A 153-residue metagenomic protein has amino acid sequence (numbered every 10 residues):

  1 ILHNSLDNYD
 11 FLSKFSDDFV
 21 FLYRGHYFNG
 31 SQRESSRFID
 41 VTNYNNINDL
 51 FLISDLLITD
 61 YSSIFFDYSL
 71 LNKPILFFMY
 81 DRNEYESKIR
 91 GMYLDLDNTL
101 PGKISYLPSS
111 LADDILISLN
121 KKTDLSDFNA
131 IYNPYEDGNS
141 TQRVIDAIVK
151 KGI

Functional and structural regions predicted by a protein language model:
I1-R33, S105, Q142: Conserved catalytic-core segment of nucleotide-activated headgroup transferases in glycan assembly
L6-D10, T42-N46, S63, R90-G91: A generic local structural motif
L22-F66: Donor nucleotide-activated moiety binding/catalytic core segment of transferases that use nucleotide-activated donors
R33-S36, S63-Y132: Catalytic binding pocket for nucleotide-activated donors in carbohydrate/polymer assembly enzymes
I47, P108-S109, T141: Residues at or immediately preceding the N-termini of alpha-helices
D137-I153: C-terminal alpha-helical cap of glycosyltransferases
